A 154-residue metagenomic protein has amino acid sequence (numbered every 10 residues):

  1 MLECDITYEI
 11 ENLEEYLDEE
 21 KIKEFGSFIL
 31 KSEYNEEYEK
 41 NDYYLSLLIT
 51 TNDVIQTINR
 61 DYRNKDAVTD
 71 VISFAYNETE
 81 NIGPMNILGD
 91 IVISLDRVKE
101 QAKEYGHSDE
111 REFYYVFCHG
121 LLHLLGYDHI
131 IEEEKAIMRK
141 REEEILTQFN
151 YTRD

Functional and structural regions predicted by a protein language model:
M1-Y114, L125-D154: An acidic/histidine-cluster motif and surrounding catalytic segment that typifies divalent-metal-assisted enzyme active
L122: Conserved ATP-binding N-box helix of the HATPase_c
